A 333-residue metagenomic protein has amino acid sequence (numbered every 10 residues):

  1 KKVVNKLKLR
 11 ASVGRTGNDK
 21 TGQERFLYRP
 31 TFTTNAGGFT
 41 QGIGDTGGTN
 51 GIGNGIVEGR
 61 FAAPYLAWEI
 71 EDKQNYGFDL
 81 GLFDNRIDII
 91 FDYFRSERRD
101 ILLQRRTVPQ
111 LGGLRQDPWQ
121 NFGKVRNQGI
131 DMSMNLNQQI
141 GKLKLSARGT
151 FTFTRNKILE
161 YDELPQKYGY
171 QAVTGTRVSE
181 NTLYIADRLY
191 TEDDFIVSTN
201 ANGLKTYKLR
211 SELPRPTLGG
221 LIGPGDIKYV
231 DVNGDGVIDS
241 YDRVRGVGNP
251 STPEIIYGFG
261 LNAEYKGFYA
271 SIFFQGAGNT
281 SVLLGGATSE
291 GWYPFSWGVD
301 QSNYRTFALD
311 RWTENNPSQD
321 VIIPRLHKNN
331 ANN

Functional and structural regions predicted by a protein language model:
K1-I185, N332-N333: Extracellular/periplasmic, surface-exposed regions of secreted and cell-surface proteins
K6-K8, T152, Y168, N279-S281 (+1 more regions): Short edge-strand/loop segments of extracellular domains
E24-G37, Q120, Q139-N249, G291 (+1 more regions): Conserved small-residue
G55-E58, V237-D242, K328-N332: Short glycine/proline-rich turn/loop motifs
A62, G77, R243, I256-G258: Short, hydrophobic/aromatic alpha-helical segments in well-folded domains
F94-R99, V108-Q110, G276-T280, A287-G291: Active/binding-pocket-proximal capping segment
D131, W297, N303-R305: Membrane-proximal N-terminal amphipathic helix
P250-G285: Glycine-rich, aromatic-lined ligand/substrate-binding cores of catalytic and carbohydrate-binding domains
